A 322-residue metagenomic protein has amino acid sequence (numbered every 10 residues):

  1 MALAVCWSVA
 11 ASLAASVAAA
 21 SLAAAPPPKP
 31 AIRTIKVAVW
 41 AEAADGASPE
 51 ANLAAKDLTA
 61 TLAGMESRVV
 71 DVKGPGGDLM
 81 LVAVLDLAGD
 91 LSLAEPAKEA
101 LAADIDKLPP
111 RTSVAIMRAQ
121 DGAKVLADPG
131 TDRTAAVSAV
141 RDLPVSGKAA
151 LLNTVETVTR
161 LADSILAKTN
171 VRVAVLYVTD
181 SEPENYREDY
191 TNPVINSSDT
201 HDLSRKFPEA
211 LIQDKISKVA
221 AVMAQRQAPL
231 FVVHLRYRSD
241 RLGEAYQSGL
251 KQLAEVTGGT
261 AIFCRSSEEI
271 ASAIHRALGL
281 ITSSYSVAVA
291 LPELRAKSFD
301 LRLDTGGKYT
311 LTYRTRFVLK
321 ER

Functional and structural regions predicted by a protein language model:
A25-G89, A94-A103: Eukaryote-biased intrinsically disordered, low-complexity acidic regions enriched in Ser/Thr/Pro
P28-I35, R265-R322: C-terminal "exit" segments of structured domains
K36, A55, D78, V82 (+8 more regions): Extracytoplasmic/secreted envelope proteins and their assembly/folding machinery, especially bacterial periplasmic
K36-E42, D57-T61, V70-K73, M80-D86 (+5 more regions): Soluble periplasmic/extracytoplasmic beta-strand elements of cell-envelope proteins
A44-G46, V84-S92, A103-D104, D121-A127 (+4 more regions): Second-shell loop/turn segments in exported
G74-D128, L151-L161, T169-T179, V233: Von Willebrand factor
K124, T134-V173, P183-N185, K206 (+3 more regions): Von Willebrand factor
S181-Q252, V256: VWA/integrin I-like adhesion module and closely mimicked acidic/polar interface patches used
